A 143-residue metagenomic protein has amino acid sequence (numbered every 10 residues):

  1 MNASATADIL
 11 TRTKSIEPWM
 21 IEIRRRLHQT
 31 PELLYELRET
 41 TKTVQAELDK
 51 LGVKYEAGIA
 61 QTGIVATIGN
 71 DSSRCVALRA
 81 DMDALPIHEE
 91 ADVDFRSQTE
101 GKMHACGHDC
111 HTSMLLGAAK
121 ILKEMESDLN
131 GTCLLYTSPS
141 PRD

Functional and structural regions predicted by a protein language model:
N2-H104, S113-T132: Acidic/His- and Gly-rich active-site-bordering loop/insert found across diverse amide/peptide-bond hydrolases
H104-A105, T137: Short conserved micro-motifs on helix faces and helix-strand junctions that flank and scaffold key functional residues
Y136-D143: Conserved small/polar residues in nucleotide/adenosyl-binding loops
